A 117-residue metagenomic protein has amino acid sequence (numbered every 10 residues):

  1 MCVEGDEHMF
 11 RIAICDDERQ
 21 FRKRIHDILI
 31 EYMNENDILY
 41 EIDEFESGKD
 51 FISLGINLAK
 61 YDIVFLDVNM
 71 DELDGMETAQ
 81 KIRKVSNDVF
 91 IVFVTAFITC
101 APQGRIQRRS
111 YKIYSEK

Functional and structural regions predicted by a protein language model:
M1-R11: Non-catalytic signal-transmission and effector/linker regions of two-component phosphorelay proteins
F10, Y40, V89: Switch/coupling loops of ABC transporter nucleotide-binding domains
I12-A13, I63: Hydrophobic "anchor" residues on beta-strands that sit immediately upstream of conserved functional sites
D16: Conserved acidic carboxylate
R19-D43: Two-component/phosphorelay signaling modules centered on CheY-like receiver
K23, S53, P102-Q103: Alpha-helical elements of the RecA-like P-loop NTPase motor core of helicases
H26, E44-I63: Acidic, metal-coordinating helix/loop segments flanking the phosphotransfer/catalytic sites of two-component signaling
Y61-K117: CheY-like receiver
